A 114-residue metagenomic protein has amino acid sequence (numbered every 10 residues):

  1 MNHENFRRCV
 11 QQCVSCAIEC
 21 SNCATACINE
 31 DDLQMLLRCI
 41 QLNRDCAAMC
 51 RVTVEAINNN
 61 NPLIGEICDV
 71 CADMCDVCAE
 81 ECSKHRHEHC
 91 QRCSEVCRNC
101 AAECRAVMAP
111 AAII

Functional and structural regions predicted by a protein language model:
M1-I114: Amphipathic alpha-helical hairpins
